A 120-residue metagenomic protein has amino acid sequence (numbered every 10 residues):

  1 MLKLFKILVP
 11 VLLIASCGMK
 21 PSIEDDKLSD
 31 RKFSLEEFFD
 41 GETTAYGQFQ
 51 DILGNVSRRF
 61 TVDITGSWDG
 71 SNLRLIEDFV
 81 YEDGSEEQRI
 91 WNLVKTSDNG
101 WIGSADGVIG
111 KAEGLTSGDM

Functional and structural regions predicted by a protein language model:
L2-P10: Sec-dependent signal peptide recognition, specifically the positively charged N-region followed immediately by
V9-V11, S34, R59: Exposed boundary/loop context
A15-S16: C-terminal motif of bacterial Sec signal peptides marking the signal peptidase cleavage site
S22-D25: Extracellular beta-rich ligand/substrate-recognition surface
K27-E42: N-terminal helix-cap/turn-to-beta initiation motif at the start of protein domains
Y46, Q50-M120: Central antiparallel beta-sheet cores of small beta-barrel/beta-sandwich binding domains
